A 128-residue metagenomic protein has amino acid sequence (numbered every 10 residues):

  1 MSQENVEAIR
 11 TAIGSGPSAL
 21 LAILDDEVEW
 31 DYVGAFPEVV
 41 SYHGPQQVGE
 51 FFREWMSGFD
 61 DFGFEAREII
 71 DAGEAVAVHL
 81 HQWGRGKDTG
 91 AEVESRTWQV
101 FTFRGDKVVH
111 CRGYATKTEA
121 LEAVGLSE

Functional and structural regions predicted by a protein language model:
M1-E128: C-terminal and inter-domain tail/linker signature
